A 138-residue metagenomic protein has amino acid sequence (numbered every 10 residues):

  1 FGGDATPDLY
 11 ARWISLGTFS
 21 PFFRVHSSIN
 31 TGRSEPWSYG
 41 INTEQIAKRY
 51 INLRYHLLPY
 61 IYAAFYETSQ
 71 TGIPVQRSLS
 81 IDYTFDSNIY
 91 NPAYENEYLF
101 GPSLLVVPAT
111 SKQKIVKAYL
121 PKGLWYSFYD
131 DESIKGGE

Functional and structural regions predicted by a protein language model:
F1-E138: Catalytic-domain carbohydrate-binding cleft regions of carbohydrate-active enzymes
